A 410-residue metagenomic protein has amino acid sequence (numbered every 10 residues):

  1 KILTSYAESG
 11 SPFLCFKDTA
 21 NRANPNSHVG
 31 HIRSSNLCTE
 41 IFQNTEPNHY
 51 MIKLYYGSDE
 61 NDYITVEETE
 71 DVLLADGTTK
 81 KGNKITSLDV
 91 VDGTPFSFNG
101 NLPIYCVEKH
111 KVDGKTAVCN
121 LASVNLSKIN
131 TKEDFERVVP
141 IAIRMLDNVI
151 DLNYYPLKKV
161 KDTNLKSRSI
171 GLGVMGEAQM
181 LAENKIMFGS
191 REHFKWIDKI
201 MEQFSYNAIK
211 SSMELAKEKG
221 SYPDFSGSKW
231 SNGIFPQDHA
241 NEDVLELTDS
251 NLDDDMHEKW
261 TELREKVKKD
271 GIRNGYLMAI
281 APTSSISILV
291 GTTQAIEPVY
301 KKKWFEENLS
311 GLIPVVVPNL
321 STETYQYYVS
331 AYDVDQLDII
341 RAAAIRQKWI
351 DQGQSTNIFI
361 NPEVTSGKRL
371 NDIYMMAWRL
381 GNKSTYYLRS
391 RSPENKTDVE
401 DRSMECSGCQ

Functional and structural regions predicted by a protein language model:
K1-L3, N382: Residue patterns forming the tRNA-binding/recognition surfaces of aminoacyl-tRNA synthetases and related DALR
L3, V29, E108-D113, I129-R137 (+6 more regions): Alpha-helix capping and helix-loop boundary segments enriched in small/acidic/polar residues
Y6-N164, V174-N184, T292-Q294, V299-E323: Function-dense linear segments that define catalytic or interfacial modules in macromolecule-processing proteins
A20, W230, R391-S392: Conserved beta-strand edge residues that scaffold enzyme active sites
A23, G233-I234, N308, E394: Generic structural signal for helix capping and beta-alpha/helix-loop junctions
H28-V29, S169-G176, Y206-N207, I234-L245 (+3 more regions): Short glycine/threonine-rich loop-to-helix capping motif typified by GTGT followed within a few residues by an Asp-Pro
F42-T45, L146, I150-D151, S221 (+3 more regions): Catalytic alpha/beta core of large soluble enzyme barrels
V139-K161, M187-T283, Q354-S355, I373: Internal maturation/activation junctions in enzymes
